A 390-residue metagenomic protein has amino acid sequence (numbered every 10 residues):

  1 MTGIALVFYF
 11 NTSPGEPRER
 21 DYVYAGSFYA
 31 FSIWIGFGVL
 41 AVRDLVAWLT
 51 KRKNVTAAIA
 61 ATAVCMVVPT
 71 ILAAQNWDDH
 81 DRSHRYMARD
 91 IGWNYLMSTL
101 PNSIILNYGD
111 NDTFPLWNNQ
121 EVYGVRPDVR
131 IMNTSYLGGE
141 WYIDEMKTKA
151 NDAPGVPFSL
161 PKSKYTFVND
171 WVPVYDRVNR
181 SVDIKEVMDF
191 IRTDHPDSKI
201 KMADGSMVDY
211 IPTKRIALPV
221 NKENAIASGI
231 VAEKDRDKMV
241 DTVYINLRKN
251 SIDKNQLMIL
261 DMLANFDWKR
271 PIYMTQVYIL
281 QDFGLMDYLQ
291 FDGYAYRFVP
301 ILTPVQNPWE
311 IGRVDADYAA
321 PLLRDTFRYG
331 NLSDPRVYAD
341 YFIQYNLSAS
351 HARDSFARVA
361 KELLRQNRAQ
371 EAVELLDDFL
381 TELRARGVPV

Functional and structural regions predicted by a protein language model:
M1-Y24, A30-N102, F114-V390: ER/secretory pathway lumenal C-terminal domains and tails of membrane proteins involved in glycoprotein biogenesis
